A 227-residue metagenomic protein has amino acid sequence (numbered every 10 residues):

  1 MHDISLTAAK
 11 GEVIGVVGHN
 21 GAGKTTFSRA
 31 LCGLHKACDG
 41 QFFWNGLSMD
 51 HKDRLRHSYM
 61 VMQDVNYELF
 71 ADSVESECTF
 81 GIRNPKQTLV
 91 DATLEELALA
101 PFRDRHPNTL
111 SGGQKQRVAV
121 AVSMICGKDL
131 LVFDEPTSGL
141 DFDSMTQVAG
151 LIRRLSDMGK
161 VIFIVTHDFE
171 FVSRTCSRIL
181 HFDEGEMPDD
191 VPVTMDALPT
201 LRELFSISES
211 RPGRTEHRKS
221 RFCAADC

Functional and structural regions predicted by a protein language model:
C32: Helix-to-loop junction immediately C-terminal to a conserved catalytic motif
G40-R54: Conserved ABC transporter NBD signature motif
Q87-F102: Conserved ABC ATPase "signature" region
H106-L110, Q114: Conserved ABC ATPase signature
L131-D134: Catalytic Walker B motif of ABC-type/P-loop ATPase nucleotide-binding domains
T166-H167: H-loop/switch region of ABC-family ATPase nucleotide-binding domains
E186-E209: Conserved beta-strand-loop-alpha-helix hinge in the C-terminal portion of ABC ATPase nucleotide-binding domains
